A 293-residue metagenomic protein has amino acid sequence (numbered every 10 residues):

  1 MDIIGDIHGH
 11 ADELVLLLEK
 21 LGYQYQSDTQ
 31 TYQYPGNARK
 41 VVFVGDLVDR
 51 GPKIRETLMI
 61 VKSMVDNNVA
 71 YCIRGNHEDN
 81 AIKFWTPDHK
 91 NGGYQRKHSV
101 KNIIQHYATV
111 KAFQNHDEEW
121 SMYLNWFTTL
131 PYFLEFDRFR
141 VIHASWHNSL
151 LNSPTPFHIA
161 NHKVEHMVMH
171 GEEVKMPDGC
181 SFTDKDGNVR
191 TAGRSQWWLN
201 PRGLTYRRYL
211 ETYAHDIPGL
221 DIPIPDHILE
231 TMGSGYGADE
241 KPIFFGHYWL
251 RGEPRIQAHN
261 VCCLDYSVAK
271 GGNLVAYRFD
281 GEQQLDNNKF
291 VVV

Functional and structural regions predicted by a protein language model:
M1-I60: N-terminal active-site segment of His-dependent metallophosphoesterases
I4-G5, V42-G45, C72-G75, I142 (+2 more regions): Active-site neighborhood of phospho(di)ester-bond hydrolases with catalytic His/Asp-centered motifs
H10-A11, D49-P52, H77-I82, N148 (+2 more regions): Active-site environment of divalent metal-dependent phosphoester hydrolases
Q33-Y34, V61-D66, Y132-E135, T231-E240 (+1 more regions): A short acidic-Thr-Gly-centered motif at the start of a beta-strand
A38, G51-L58, S63-F182: Active-site neighborhood of divalent metal-dependent phosphoester bond hydrolases
W126, Y132-F133, V141, F245 (+2 more regions): Conserved hydrophobic/aromatic beta-strand scaffold that supports enzyme active sites
G171-G252: Alpha/beta-hydrolase fold catalytic core
C262-V293: Binuclear metal-dependent phosphoesterase catalytic core
